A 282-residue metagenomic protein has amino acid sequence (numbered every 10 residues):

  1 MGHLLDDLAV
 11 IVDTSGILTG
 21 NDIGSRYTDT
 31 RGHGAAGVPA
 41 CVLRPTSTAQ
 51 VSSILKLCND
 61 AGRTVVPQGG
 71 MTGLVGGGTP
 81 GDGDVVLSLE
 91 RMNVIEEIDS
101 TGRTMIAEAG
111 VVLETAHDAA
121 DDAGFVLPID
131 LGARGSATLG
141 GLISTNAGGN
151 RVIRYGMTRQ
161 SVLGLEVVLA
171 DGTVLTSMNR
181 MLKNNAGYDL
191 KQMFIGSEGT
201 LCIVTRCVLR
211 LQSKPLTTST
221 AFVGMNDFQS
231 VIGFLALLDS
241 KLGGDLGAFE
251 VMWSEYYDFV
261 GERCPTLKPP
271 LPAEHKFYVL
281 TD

Functional and structural regions predicted by a protein language model:
M1-K56, G73-R103, G132, Y256-K268: N-terminal flexible segment immediately upstream of the FAD-binding catalytic core in FAD-dependent oxidoreductases
H3-S15, S53-A61, A119, A123 (+1 more regions): Generic non-transmembrane alpha-helical segments
I17-L18, C41-R44, T64-Q68, G73-V75 (+5 more regions): Short, conserved beta-strand segments within well-ordered enzyme catalytic domains that often line or immediately flank
G20, Q68, S88-E90, D130 (+4 more regions): Generic beta-strand/beta-sheet core signal
G37-T64, T104, G149, T173 (+2 more regions): Soluble FAD-dependent oxygen oxidases
V94-A248: FAD-binding subdomain of flavoenzyme oxidoreductases
L271-D282: A conserved active-site cap/scaffold subdomain adjacent to cofactor or substrate pockets
